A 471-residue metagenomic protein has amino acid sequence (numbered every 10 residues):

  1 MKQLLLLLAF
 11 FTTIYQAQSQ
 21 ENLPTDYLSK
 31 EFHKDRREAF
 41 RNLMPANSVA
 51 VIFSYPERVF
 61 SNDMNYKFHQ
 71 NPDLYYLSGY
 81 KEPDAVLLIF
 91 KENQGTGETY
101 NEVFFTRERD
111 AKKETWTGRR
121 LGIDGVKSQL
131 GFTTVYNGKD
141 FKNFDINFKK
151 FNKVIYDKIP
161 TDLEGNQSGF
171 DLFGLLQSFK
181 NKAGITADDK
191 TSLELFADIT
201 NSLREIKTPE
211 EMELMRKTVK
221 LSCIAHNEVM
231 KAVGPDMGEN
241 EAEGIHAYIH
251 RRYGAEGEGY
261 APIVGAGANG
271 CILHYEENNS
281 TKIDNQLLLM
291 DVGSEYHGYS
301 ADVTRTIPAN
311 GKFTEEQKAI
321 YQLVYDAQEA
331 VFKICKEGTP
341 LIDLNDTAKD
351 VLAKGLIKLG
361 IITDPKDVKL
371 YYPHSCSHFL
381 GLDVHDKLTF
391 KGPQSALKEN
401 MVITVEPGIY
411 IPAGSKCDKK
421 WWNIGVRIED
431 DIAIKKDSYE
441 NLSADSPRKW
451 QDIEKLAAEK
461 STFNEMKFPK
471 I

Functional and structural regions predicted by a protein language model:
M1-E21: Bacterial Sec-dependent N-terminal signal peptides
A17-I471: Active-site neighborhoods and metal-handling regions in enzymes and metal-associated proteins
